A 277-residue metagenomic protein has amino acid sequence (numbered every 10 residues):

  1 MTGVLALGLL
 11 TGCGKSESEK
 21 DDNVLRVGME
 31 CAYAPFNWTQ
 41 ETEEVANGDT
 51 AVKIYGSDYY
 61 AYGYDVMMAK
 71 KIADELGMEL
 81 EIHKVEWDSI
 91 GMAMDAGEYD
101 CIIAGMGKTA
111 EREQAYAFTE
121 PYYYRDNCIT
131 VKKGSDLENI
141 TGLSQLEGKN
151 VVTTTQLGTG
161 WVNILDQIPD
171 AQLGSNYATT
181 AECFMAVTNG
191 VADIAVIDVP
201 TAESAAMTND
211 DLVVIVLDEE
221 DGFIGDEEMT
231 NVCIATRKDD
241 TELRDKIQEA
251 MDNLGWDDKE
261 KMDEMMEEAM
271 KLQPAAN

Functional and structural regions predicted by a protein language model:
G8-G12: C-terminal motif of bacterial Sec signal peptides marking the signal peptidase cleavage site
G14-S16: Bacterial signal peptide processing site
E19-M106: Extracytoplasmic small-molecule ligand-binding "clamshell" domains of the periplasmic binding protein/Venus flytrap
C31-A34, D58-D74, M106, C128-F184 (+2 more regions): Bilobed "Venus flytrap"/periplasmic-binding protein-like clamshell domains and structurally analogous long
A32, Y124-V131, T208-M251, M270-N277: Periplasmic-binding protein-like
K70, D74, E79-Q145, E220-E227: Acidic, polar ligand-binding/catalytic clefts
S89-M92, G105-A115, V162-Q167, T188-N189 (+1 more regions): A ligand-binding cleft/hinge motif common to bilobed small-molecule-binding domains
T159-Y177, Q248-N277: Ligand-binding clefts/hinges and TM-proximal coupling segments of bilobed small-molecule sensing domains
